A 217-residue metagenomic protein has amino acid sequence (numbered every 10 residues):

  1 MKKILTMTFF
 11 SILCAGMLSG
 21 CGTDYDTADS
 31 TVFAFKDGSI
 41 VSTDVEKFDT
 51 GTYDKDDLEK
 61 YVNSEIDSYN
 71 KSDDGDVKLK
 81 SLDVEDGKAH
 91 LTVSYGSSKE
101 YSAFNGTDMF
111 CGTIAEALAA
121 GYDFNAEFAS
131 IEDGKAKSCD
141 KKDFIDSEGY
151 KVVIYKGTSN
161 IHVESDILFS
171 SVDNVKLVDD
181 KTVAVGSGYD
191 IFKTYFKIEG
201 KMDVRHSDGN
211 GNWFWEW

Functional and structural regions predicted by a protein language model:
M1-I4, S11: Positively charged n-region of N-terminal signal peptides that target proteins for export
M17-G20: C-terminal motif of bacterial Sec signal peptides marking the signal peptidase cleavage site
G22-V45: Immediate post-signal-peptide N-terminus of mature secreted/exported proteins
T23, D49-D54, S98-S102: Short, cysteine-centered beta-strand-loop-beta hairpins and adjacent loop/turn segments enriched in charged/polar
S42-D67: Post-signal-peptide N-terminal segment of Sec-exported extracytoplasmic proteins
N63-S98: Post-signal peptide N-terminal segment of secreted/secretory-pathway proteins
V84-W217: Mature, soluble, non-transmembrane domains
